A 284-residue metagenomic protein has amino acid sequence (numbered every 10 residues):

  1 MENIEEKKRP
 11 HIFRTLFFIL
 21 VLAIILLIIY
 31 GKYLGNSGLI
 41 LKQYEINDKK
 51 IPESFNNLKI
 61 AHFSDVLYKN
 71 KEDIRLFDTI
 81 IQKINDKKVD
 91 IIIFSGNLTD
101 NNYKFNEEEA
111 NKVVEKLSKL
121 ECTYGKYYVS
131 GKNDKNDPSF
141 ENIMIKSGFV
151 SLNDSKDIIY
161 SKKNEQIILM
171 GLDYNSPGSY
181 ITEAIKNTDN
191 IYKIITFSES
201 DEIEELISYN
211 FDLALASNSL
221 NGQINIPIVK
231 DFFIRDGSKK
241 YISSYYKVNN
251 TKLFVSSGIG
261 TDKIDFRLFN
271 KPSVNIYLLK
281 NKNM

Functional and structural regions predicted by a protein language model:
M1-S54: N-terminal membrane-anchoring alpha-helices
L41-Q43, K156, I194, Y245 (+1 more regions): Conserved hydrophobic/aromatic beta-strand scaffold that supports enzyme active sites
N47-A61, F149, D157-M170, T188-I191 (+2 more regions): Beta-strand-turn-beta hairpins that frame and shape the catalytic cleft of phosphate-ester-processing enzymes
S54-L152: Membrane-embedded segments
F63-Y68, G96-N101, G131-D134, S155-K156 (+4 more regions): Active-site metal-binding loops of divalent metal-dependent hydrolases
D90-I92, N97, I191-I194, D212: Conserved acidic residues
N142-F149, S155-K156, S161-E205, Y209 (+1 more regions): Binuclear metal-dependent hydrolase catalytic cores centered on His/Asp/Glu-rich metal-binding motifs
S200-L278, N283-M284: Conserved beta-sheet core of the metallophosphoesterase superfamily
